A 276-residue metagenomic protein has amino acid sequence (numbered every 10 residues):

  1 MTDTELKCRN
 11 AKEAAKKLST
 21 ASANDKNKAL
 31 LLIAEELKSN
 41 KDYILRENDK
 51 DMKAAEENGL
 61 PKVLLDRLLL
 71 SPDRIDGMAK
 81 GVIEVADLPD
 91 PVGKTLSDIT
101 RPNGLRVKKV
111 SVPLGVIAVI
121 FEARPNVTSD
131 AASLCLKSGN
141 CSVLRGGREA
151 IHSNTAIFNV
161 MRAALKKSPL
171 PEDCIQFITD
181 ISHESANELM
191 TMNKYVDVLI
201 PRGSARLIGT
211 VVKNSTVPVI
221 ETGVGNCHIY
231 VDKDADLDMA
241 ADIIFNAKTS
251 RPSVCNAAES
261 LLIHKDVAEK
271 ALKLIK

Functional and structural regions predicted by a protein language model:
M1-V107: N-terminal Rossmann-like NAD(P)+-binding subdomain of aldehyde/semialdehyde dehydrogenases
A14-A21, E36-N40, D51, A55 (+8 more regions): Change "in soluble alpha/beta enzymes" to "in soluble alpha/beta proteins
S39, Y43, N126, H152 (+2 more regions): Short alpha-helical
D87, P91-A164, S168, V196 (+1 more regions): Conserved small-residue-rich beta-alpha loop and adjacent elements that most often cradle the phosphate/pyrophosphate
K94-S97, L144-R145, Q176-T179, I200-G203 (+2 more regions): General beta-strand structural signal in soluble alpha/beta enzymes
A123-N126, D130-C141, V160, K167 (+1 more regions): ALDH superfamily catalytic-core signature
E172-R202: Active-site phosphate-binding strand-loop segment of PLP-dependent enzymes
